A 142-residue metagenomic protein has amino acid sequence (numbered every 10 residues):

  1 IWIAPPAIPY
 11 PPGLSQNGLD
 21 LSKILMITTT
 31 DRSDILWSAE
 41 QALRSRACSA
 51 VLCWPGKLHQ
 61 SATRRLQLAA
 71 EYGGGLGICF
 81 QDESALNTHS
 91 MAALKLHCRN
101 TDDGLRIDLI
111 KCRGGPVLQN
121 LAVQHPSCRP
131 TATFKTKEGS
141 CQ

Functional and structural regions predicted by a protein language model:
I1-Q142: N-terminal regions of ATP-driven nucleic-acid and macromolecular assemblies, encompassing P-loop NTP-binding domains
